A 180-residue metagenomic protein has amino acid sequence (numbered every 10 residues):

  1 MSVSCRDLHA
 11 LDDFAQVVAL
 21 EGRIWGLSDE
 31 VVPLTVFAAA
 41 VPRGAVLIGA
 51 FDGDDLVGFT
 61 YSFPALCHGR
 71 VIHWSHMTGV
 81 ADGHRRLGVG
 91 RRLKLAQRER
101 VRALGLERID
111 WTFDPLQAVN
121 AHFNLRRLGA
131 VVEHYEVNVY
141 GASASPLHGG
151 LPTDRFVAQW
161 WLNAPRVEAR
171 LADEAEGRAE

Functional and structural regions predicted by a protein language model:
V3-D82, E136: A conserved beta-strand-loop-helix scaffold within acyl/acetyltransferase catalytic domains
A10-R23, R166-E180: A short, well-structured alpha-helix characteristic of acyl/acetyltransferase catalytic modules
G79, F113-P115, W160-L162: Short, structured patches in soluble enzyme cores that scaffold and shape functional sites
V80, R86-V101, N120: Conserved acetyl-CoA-binding loop-helix of GNAT-fold acetyltransferases
V101-L116: Conserved GNAT acetyl-CoA-binding A-motif
T112, H122, R126-P146: Conserved catalytic-core motifs of GNAT/GCN5-like acyltransferases
N138-L171: C-terminal "cap" of GNAT-fold acetyltransferases
